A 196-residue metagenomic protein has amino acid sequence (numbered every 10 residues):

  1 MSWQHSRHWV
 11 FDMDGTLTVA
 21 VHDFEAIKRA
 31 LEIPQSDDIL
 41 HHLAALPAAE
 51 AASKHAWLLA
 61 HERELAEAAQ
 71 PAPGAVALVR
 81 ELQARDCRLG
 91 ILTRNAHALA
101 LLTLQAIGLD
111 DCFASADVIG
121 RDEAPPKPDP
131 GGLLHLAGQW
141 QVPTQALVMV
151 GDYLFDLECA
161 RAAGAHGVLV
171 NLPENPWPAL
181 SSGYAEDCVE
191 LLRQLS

Functional and structural regions predicted by a protein language model:
M1-E50, A56: Active-site neighborhood of HAD-like aspartate-dependent phosphohydrolases
M1-R7, H97, T103-S196: Asp-based, Mg2+/Mn2+-dependent phosphohydrolase catalytic module
V19, I91-T93, L169: Hydrophobic residues in well-ordered beta-strands that form the structural core
F24-E25, A72, V76, A96-A98 (+2 more regions): Alpha-helix N-cap/helix-start and coil->helix boundary motif
I39-H41, L65, R121-D122: A short acidic, glycine-rich active-site loop that binds or catalyzes chemistry on phosphate/adenosine moieties
A51-E62, C112-D117: Short, basic/glycine-rich phosphate-binding loops at helix/coil junctions that contact nucleotide phosphates
E64-I91, H97, L101, P130: Short, acidic loop-to-helix structural element flanking the phosphoryl-transfer center in phosphate-processing enzymes
